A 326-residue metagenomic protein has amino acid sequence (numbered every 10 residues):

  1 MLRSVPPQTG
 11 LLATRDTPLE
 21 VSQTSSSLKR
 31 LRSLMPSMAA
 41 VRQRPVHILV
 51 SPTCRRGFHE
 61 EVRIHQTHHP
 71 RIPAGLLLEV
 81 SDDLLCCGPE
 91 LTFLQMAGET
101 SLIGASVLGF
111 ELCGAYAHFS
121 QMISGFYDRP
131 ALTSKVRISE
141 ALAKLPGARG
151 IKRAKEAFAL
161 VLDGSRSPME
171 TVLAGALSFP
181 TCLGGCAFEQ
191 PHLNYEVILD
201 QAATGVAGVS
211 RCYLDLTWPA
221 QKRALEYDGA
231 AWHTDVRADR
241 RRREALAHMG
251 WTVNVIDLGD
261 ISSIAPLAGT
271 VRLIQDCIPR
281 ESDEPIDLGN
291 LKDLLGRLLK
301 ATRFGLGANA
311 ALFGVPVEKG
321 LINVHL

Functional and structural regions predicted by a protein language model:
M1-G150, T181, I286, D293-L326: Short gly/ser-rich loop at a beta-strand->alpha-helix junction or flexible surface loop bordering the NTP-binding
D128-L326: Surface segments flanking catalytic/ligand-binding clefts of nucleic-acid enzymes
